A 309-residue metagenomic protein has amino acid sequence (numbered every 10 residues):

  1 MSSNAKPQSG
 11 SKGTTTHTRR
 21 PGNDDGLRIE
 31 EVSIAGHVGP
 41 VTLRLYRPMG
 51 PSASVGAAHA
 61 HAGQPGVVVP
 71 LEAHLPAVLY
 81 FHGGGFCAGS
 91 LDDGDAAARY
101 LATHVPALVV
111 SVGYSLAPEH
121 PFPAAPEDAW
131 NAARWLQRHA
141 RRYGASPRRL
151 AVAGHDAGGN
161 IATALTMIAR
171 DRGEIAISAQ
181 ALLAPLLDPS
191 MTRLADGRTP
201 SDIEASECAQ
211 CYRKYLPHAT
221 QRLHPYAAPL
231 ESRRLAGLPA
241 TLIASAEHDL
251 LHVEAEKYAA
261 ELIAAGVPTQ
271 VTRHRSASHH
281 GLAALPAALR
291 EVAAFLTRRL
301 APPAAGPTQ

Functional and structural regions predicted by a protein language model:
M1-S33: An N-terminal hydrophobic leader/cap segment in hydrolases
R19, G26-S33, G39-Q309: Alpha/beta-hydrolase superfamily serine-hydrolase fold, recognizing
